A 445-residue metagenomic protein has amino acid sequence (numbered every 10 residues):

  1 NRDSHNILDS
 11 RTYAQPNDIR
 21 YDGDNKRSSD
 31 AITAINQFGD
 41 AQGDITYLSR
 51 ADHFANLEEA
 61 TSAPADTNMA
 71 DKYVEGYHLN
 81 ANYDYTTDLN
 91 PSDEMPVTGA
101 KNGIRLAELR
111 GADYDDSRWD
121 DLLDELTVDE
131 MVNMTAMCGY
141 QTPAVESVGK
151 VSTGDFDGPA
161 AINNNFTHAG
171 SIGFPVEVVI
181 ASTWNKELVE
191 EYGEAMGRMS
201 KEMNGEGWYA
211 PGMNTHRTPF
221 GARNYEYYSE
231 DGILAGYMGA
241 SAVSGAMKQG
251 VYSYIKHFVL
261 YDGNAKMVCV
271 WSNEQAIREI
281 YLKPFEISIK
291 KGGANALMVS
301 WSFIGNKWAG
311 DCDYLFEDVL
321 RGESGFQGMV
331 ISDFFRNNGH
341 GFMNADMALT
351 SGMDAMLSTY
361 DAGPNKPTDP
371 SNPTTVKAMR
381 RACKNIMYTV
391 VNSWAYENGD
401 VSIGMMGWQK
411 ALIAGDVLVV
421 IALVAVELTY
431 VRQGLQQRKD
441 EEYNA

Functional and structural regions predicted by a protein language model:
N1-A445: Glycoside hydrolase catalytic-domain context in secreted enzymes
